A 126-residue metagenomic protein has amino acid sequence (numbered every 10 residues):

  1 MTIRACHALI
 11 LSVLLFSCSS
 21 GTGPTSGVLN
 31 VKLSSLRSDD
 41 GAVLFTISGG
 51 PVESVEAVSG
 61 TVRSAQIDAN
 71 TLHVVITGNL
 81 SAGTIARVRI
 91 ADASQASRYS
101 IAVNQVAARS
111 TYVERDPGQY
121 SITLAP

Functional and structural regions predicted by a protein language model:
M1-S19: Sec-dependent bacterial lipoprotein signal peptides
S19-P126: Acidic, low-complexity intrinsically disordered segments
